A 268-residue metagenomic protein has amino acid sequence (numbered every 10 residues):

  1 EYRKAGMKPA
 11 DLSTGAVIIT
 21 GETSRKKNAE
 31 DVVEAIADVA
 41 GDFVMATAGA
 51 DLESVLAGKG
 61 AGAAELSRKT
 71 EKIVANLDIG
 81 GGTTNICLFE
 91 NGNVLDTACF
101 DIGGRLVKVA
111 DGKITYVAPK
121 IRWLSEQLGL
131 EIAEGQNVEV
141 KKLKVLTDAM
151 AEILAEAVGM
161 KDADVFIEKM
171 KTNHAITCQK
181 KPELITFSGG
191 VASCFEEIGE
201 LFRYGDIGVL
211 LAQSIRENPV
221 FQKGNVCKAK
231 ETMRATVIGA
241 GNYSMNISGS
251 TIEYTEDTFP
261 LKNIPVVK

Functional and structural regions predicted by a protein language model:
E1-I79, F89-L210, S244-K268: Nucleotide/phosphate-binding catalytic cleft detector across ATP-hydrolyzing and phosphate-transferring enzymes
V39-E53, A212-R234: Conserved phosphate-binding/catalytic loops in two-lobed NTP-binding clefts
G82-T84: Conserved Rossmann-like nucleotide-cofactor binding loop
